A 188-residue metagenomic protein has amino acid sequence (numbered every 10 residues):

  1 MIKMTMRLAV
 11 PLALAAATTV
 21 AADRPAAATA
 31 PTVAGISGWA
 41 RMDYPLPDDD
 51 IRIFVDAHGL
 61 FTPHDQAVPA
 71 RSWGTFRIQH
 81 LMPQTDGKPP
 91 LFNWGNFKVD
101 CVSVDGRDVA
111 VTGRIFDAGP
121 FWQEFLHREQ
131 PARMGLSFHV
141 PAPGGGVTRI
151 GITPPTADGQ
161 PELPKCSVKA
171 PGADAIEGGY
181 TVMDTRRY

Functional and structural regions predicted by a protein language model:
M1-A28: Secretory targeting and sorting signals
A16, P90-F92, G159-Q160: A short linear-motif detector with a strong N-terminal bias
A21-G35, F61-V68: Short, surface-exposed loop and linker segments with low hydrophobicity and enrichment for Pro/Ser/Thr
A30-D49, G113: Tryptophan-anchored aromatic micro-motifs
D49-A132: Predominantly extracellular/secreted and cell-surface proteins with exposed, flexible low-complexity segments
D108-A175: Extracytosolic low-complexity repeat regions of secreted or lipid-anchored proteins
I176-Y188: Short, low-complexity, Pro/Ser/Thr/Gly-rich segments in the mature regions of secreted, periplasmic
